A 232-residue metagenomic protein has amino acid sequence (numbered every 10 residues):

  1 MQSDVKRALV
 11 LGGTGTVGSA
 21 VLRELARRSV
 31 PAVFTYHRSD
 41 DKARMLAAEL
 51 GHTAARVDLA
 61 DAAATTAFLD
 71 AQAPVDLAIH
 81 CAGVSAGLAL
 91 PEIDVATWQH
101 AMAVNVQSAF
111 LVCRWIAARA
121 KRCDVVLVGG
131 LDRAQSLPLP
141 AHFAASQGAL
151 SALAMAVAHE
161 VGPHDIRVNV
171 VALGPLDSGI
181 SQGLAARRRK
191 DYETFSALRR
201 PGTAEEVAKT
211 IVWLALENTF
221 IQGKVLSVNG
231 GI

Functional and structural regions predicted by a protein language model:
T14, L22: N-terminal Rossmann NAD(P)H-binding glycine-rich loop of SDR-like oxidoreductase domains
S29-R44: Conserved glycine-rich Rossmann-like NAD(P)H-binding loop of the short-chain dehydrogenase/reductase
C81-G87, G231: Conserved NAD(P)H cofactor-binding loop of Rossmann-fold oxidoreductase domains
V84, P91-F110, V126, L150 (+1 more regions): Catalytic Tyr-X3-Lys loop
A89-L90, T97-Q99, S181, Y192: Substrate-binding pocket helix/loop in short-chain dehydrogenase/reductase
D124-A149, A154-P163, P175: Catalytic loop of short-chain dehydrogenase/reductase
G162, R167, I221-G223: Short, small/polar-rich loop/turn modules that mediate ligand/substrate recognition or access, typified
R200, A204-V228: C-terminal substrate-recognition "lid" of short-chain dehydrogenase/reductases
